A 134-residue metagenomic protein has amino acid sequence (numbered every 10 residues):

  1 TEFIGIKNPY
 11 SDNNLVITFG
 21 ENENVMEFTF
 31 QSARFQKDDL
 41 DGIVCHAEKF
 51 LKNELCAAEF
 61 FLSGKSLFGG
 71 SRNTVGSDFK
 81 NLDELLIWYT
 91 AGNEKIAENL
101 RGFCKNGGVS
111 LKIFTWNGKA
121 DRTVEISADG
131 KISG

Functional and structural regions predicted by a protein language model:
T1-F3, L67-F68: Short, solvent-exposed polar/charged micro-motifs at secondary-structure junctions
E2-C45, E98-K105, V109-G134: Intrinsically disordered, low-complexity regulatory segments enriched in Ser/Thr/Pro and charged residues
R34-L100, C104: Amphipathic protein-protein interaction modules
